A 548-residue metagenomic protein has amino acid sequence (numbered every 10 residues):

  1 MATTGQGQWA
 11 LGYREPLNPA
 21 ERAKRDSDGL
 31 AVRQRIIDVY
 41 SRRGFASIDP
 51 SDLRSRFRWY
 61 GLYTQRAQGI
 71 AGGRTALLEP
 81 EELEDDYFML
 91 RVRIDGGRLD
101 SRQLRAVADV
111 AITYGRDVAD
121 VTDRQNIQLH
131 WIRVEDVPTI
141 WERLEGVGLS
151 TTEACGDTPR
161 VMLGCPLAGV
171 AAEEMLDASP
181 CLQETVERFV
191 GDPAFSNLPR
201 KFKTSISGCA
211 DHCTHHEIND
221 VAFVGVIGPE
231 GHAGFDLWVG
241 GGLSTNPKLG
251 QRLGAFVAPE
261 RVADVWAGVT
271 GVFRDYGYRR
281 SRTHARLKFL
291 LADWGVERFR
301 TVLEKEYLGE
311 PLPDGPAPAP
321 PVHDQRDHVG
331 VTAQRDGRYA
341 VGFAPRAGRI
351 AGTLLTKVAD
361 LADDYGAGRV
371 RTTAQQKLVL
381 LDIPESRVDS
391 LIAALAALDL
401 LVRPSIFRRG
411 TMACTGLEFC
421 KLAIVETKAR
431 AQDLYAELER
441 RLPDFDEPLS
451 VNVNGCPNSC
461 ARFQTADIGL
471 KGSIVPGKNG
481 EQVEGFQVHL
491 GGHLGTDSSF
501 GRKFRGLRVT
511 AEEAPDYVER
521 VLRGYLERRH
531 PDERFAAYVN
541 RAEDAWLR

Functional and structural regions predicted by a protein language model:
A2, R58, L62-Q65, Y87-H232 (+2 more regions): Small-residue-enriched alpha-helical segments and adjacent helix-cap loops that form tight helix-helix packing
A2-A108, V302-D364, V379, L401-V402: Gly/Thr-rich phosphate-binding loop signature of adenosyl cofactor/nucleotide-binding cores
A2-E15, A31-V32, S196-T301, Q464-E527: Mobile "lid/hinge" segments at catalytic clefts and subdomain interfaces of large enzymes
R33, D85, L104, V137 (+12 more regions): Alpha-helix initiation and N-capping motif
D117-V121, A154, D192-P199, F273-L291 (+6 more regions): Flexible, glycine/charged-enriched surface loops at secondary-structure junctions
W131, E135-G148, G271-Y339, A374-Q375 (+2 more regions): Terminal amphipathic helices with adjacent charged low-complexity linkers/tails
T158, L253, G410, F500 (+2 more regions): Glycine-rich, flexible loop/turn motifs
Q325-A340, P345-T372, A514-V518, L522-R548: Long hydrophobic segments that form regular secondary structure
